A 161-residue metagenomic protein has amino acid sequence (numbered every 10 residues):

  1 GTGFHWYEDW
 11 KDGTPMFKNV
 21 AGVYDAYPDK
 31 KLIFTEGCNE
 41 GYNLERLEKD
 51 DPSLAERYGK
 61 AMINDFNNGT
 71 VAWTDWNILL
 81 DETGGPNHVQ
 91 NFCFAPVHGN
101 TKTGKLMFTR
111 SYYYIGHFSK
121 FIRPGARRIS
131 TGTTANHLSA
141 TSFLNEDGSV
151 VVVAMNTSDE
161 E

Functional and structural regions predicted by a protein language model:
G1-G3, K31-E36, V71-W76, V151-A154: Structural recognition of the beta-strand scaffold that forms the well-ordered cores of secreted hydrolase catalytic
G3-E45: Glycoside hydrolase catalytic-domain groove-lining segments
D9, N39, L80, T157-D159: Short, glycine-/Ser/Thr-/acidic-enriched flexible segments
T14-V23, E56-M62, T133-H137: Alpha-helical scaffolding within the catalytic cores of extracellular/periplasmic polymer-degrading hydrolases
D25-Y27, F66-N68, L106, F143-E146: Extracellular/periplasmic catalytic domains that process cell-envelope and extracellular macromolecules
F34-G116, S130-T133: Aromatic/acidic polysaccharide-binding cleft in carbohydrate-active enzymes
K120, G132-E161: Carbohydrate-binding surface patches
R123-G125: Glycine-centered loop/turn motifs
